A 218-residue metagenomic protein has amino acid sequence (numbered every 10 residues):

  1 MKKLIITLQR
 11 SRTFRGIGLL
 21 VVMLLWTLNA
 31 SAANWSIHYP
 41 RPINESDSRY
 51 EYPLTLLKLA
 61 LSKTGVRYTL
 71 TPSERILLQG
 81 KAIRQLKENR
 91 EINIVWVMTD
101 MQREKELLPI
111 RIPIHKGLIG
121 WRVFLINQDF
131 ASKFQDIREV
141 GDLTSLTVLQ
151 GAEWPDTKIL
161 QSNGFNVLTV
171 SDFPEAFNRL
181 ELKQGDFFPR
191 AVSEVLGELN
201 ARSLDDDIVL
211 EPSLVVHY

Functional and structural regions predicted by a protein language model:
M1-T13: N-terminal secretory signal peptides that target proteins for export/translocation
T27-N29: N-terminal signal peptide c-region/cleavage motif recognized by signal peptidases
A33-L107: Extracytoplasmic small-molecule ligand-binding "clamshell" domains of the periplasmic binding protein/Venus flytrap
W35-Y50, D136-E153, D186: Short loop->beta-strand "edge-of-pocket" segments that line small-molecule binding or catalytic clefts across diverse
Y39-I43, L118-V123, N200-Y218: Periplasmic-binding protein-like
L57-L70, D136-D142, A152-D172, L199-D207: Ligand-binding cleft/hinge of the Venus flytrap
Q85-K87, I94-E106, R179, F187-P212: A ligand-binding cleft/hinge motif common to bilobed small-molecule-binding domains
I114-K158: A conserved helix-loop-strand patch within extracytoplasmic ligand-binding domains of the periplasmic binding
